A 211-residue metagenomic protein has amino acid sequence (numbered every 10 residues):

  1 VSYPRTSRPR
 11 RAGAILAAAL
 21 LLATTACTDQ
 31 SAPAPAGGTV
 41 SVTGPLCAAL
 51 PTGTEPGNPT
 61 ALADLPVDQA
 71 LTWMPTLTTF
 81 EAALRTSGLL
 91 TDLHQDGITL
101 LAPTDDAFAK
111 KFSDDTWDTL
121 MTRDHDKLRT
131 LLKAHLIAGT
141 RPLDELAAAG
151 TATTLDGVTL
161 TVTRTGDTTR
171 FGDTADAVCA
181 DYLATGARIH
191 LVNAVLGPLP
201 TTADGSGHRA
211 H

Functional and structural regions predicted by a protein language model:
S2-H211: Mature, structured domains of secreted/extracytosolic soluble proteins
